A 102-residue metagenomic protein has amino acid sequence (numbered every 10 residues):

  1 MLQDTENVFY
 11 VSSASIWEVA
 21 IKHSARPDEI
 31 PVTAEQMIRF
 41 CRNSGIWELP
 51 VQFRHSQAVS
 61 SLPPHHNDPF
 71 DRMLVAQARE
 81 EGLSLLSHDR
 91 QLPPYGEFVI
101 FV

Functional and structural regions predicted by a protein language model:
M1-L86, P93-F98: PIN-domain endoribonuclease scaffold, especially VapC-family toxins
